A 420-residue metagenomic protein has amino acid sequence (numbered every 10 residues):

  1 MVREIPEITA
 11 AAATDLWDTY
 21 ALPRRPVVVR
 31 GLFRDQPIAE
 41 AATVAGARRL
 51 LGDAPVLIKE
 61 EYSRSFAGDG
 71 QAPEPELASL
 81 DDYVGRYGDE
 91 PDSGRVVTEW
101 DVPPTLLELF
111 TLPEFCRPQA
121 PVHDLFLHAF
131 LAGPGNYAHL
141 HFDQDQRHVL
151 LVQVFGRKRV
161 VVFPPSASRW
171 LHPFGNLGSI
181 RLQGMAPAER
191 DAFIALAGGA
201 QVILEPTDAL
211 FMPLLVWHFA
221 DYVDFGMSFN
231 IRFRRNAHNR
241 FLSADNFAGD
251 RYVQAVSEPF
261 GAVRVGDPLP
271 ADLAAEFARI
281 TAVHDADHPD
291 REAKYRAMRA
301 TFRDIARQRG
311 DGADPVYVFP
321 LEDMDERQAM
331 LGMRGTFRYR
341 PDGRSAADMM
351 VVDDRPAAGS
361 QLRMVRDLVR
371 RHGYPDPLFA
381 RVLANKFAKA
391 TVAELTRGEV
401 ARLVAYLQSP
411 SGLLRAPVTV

Functional and structural regions predicted by a protein language model:
M1-A209, W217-D353, V418-V420: N-terminal accessory scaffold of Fe(II)-dependent oxygenases
V352-V420: Interfaces that engage single-stranded nucleic acids at replication/repair/recombination sites
